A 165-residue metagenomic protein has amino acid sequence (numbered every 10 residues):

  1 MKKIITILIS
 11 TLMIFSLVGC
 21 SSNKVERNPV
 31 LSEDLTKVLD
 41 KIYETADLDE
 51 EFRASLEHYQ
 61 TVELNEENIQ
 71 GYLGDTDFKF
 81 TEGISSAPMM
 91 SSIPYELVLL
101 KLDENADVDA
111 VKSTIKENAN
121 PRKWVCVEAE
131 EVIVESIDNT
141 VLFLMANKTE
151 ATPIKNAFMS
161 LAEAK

Functional and structural regions predicted by a protein language model:
M1-I4, L8: Positively charged n-region of N-terminal signal peptides that target proteins for export
F15-G19: C-terminal motif of bacterial Sec signal peptides marking the signal peptidase cleavage site
C20-M90: N-terminal, charge-rich interaction modules
T36-L39, L97-L99, V108, K112-K116 (+3 more regions): Extracytoplasmic/secreted envelope proteins and their assembly/folding machinery, especially bacterial periplasmic
K41, T45, D49, T114-R122 (+1 more regions): Structured segments of extracytoplasmic/periplasmic soluble domains in secreted or envelope-associated proteins
Y72-S113, K123: Mid-length scaffold segments of soluble, non-membrane domains
M89-M90, C126-K165: A short, solvent-exposed beta-edge/loop patch
N105-T140: Short Gly/Thr-rich strand-loop-strand
